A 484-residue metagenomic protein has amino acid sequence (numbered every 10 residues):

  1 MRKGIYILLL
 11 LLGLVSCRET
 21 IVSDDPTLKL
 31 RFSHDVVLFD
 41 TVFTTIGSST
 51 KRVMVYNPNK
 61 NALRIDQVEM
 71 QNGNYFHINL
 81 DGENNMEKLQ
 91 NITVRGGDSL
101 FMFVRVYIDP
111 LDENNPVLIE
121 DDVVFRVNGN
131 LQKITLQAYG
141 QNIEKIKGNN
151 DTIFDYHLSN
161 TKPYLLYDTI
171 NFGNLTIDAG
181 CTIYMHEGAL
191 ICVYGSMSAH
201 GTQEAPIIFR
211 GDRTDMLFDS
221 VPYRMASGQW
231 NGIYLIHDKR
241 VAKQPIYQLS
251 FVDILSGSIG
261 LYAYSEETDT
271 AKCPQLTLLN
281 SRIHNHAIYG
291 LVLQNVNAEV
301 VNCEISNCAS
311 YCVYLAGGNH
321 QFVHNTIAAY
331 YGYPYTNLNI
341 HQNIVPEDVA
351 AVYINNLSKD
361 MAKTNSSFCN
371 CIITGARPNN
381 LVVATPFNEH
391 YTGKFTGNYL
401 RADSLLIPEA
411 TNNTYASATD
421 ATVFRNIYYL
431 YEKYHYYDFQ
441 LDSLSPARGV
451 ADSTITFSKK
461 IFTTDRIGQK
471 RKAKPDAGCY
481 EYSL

Functional and structural regions predicted by a protein language model:
R2-L8: Sec-dependent signal peptide recognition, specifically the positively charged N-region followed immediately by
G13-S16: C-terminal motif of bacterial Sec signal peptides marking the signal peptidase cleavage site
I21-S23, L30-T41, I46-S48, R52 (+4 more regions): Beta-strand/loop edge motif enriched in small/polar residues
S48-S49, K60-I65: Short acidic/proline- and small/hydrophobic-mixed sequence motifs that coincide with surface turns and coil-to-beta
V55-N59: Asparagine-centered strand-capping/turn motif at beta-strand->loop junctions
E69-K88: Short, solvent-exposed loop/linker segments at beta-strand-coil boundaries, enriched for Pro/Gly and Ser/Thr
